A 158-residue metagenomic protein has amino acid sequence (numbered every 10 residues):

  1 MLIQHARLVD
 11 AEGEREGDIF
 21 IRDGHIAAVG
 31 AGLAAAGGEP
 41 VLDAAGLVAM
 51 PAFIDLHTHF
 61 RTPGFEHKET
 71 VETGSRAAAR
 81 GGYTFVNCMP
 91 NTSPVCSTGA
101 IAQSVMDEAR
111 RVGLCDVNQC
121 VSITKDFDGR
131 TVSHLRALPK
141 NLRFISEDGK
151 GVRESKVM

Functional and structural regions predicted by a protein language model:
M1-A52: Histidine-rich, glycine-flanked metal-binding segment
A6, G24, G46, H57 (+4 more regions): Divalent metal-coordination and catalytic microenvironments
A11, P51, R61-P63, D128 (+1 more regions): Conserved protein kinase catalytic core
E39, T84, R143: Conserved acidic residues
P40-L42, I54, N87, N118: Hydrophobic/aromatic beta-strand patches that form the interior of the parallel beta-sheet core in alpha/beta enzyme
V41-G46, T70, S133-A137: Poly-acidic low-complexity segments
L47-V112: Metal-associated gating/positioning segment near the N- to mid-region
T92-Q103, E108-M158: Histidine/acidic-residue-rich, glycine-tolerant segments that coordinate divalent metal ions
